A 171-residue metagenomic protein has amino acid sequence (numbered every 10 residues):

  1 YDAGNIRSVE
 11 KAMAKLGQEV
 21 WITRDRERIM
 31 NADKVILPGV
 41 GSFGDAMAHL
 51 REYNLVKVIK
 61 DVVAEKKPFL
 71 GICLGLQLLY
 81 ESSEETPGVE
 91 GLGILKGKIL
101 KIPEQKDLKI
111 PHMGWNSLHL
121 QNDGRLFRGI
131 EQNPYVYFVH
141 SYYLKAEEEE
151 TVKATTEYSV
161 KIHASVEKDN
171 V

Functional and structural regions predicted by a protein language model:
Y1-P68, L74, Y80, P87 (+2 more regions): N-terminal beta1-alpha1 cap of cysteine-dependent amidohydrolase-like domains
N5-S8, N116, N170: Asparagine-centered polar/low-complexity signal
L16, A32, E65-K66, L95 (+3 more regions): Structured helix-beta-strand junction loops
E81-Y158: Pocket-forming structural segment of enzyme catalytic cores
K161-K168: Short, surface-exposed beta-strand/loop micro-motifs that present aromatic residues
